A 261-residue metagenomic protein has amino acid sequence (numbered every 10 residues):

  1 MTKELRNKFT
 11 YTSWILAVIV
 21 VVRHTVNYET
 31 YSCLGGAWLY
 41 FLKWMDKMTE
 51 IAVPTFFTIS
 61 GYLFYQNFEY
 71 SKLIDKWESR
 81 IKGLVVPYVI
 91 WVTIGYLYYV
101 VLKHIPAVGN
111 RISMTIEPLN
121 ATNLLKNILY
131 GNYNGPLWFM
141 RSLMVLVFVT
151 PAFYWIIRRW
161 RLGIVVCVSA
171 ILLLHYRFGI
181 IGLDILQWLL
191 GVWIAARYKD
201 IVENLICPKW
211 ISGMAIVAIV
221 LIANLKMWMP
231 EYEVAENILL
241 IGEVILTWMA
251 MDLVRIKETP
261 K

Functional and structural regions predicted by a protein language model:
M1-S169, E258: Membrane-cytosol interface segments of multi-pass membrane proteins, especially ER/Golgi lipid-handling enzymes
V18-T25, V92, V166-I180, G213-M227: Aromatic-anchored segments of alpha-helical transmembrane domains
E50-F57, F139-V147, L183-V192, E236-V244: Hydrophobic core segments of transmembrane alpha-helices in multi-pass, intramembrane catalytic enzymes
Y62-Q66, L146, T150-Y154, D184-D200 (+2 more regions): Hydrophobic transmembrane alpha-helices
M114-P118, K126, G179-R197, E203-K209: Long hydrophobic alpha-helical segments that form multi-pass transmembrane helix bundles in integral membrane proteins
L129-N134, L173-L183, L225-A235: Membrane-interface helix caps and helix-loop-helix hairpins in membrane proteins
T150-I156, R161-I194: Well-ordered, non-transmembrane segments within structured domains
L189, D200-K261: Alpha-helical transmembrane segments and terminal signal-anchor/GPI-anchor hydrophobic tails, characterized by long
